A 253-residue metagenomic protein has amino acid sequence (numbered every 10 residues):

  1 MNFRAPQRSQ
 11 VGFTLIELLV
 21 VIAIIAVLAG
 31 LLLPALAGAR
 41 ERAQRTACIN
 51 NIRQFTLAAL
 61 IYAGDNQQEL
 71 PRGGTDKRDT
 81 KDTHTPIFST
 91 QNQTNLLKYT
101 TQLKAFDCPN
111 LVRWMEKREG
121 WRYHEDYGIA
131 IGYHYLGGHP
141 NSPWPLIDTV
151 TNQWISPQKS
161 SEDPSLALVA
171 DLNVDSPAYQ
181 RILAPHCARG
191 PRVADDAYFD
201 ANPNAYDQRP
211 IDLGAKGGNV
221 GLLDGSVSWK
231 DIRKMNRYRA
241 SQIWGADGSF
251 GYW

Functional and structural regions predicted by a protein language model:
N2, Q10-N50: Amphipathic alpha-helical segments typified by the pilin-like N-terminal helix that continues immediately C-terminal
N2-F3, L103: Short acidic linear motifs
T46-W253: Short, well-structured segments within or immediately adjacent to enzyme catalytic domains that line ligand-binding
